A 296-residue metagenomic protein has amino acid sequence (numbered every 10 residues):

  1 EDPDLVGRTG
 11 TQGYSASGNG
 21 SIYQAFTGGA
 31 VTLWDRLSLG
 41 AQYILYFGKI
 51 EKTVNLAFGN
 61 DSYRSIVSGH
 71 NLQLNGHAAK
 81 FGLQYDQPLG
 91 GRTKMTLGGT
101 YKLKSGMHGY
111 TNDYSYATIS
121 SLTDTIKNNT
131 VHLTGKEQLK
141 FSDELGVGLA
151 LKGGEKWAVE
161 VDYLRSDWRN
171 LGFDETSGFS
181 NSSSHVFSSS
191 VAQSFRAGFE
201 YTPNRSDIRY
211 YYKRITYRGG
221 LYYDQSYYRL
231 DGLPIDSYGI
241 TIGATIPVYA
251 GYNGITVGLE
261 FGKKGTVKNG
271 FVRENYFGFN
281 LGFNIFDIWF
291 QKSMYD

Functional and structural regions predicted by a protein language model:
E1-D296: Outer-membrane beta-barrel porins/channels
